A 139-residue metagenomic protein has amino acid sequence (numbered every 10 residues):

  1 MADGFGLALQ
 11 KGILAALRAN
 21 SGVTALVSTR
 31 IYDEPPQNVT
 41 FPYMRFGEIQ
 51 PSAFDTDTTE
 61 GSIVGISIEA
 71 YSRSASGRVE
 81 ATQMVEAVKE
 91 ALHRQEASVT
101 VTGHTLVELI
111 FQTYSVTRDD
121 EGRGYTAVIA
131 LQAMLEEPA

Functional and structural regions predicted by a protein language model:
M1-E34, G47-A139: Charged, amphipathic alpha-helical segments and their flanking helix caps
V39-I49: Charged, often glycine-rich, active-site loop that binds/positions anionic groups
